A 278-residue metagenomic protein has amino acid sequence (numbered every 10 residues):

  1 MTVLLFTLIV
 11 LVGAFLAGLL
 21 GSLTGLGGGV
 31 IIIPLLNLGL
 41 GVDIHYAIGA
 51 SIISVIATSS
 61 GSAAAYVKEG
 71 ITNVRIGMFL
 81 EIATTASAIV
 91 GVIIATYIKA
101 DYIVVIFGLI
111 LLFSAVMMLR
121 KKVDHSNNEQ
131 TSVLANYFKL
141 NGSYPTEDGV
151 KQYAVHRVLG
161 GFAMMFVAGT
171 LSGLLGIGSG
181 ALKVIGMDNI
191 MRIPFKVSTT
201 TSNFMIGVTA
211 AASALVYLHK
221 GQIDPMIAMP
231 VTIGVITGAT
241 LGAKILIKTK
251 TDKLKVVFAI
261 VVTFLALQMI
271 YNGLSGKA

Functional and structural regions predicted by a protein language model:
M1-A17, L38, I44, K68-G169 (+2 more regions): Juxtamembrane transmembrane-helix boundary motif
I9-A14, A47-I53, S198, F204: Alpha-helical transmembrane segments of multi-pass membrane proteins
A14-G25, S62, M165-L175: Transmembrane alpha-helix interface/packing and boundary motifs in multi-pass membrane proteins, characterized by
T24-I82: Juxtamembrane transmembrane-helix termini in multi-pass membrane transport proteins
I32-Y46, S172-G173, L182-V197: Interfacial segments of multi-pass membrane proteins
S51-V55, S202-I206, I227-T232: Short hydrophobic/aromatic, small-residue-rich stretches within specific transmembrane helices of secondary active
I53-G61, A83-S87, I94, M205-A212: Membrane-embedded alpha-helical segments of transport systems, primarily multispan ion/solute transporters
S60-I71, L171-S172, K183-D188, V208-I223: Generic transmembrane alpha-helix signature in multi-pass membrane proteins, especially transporters/channels
